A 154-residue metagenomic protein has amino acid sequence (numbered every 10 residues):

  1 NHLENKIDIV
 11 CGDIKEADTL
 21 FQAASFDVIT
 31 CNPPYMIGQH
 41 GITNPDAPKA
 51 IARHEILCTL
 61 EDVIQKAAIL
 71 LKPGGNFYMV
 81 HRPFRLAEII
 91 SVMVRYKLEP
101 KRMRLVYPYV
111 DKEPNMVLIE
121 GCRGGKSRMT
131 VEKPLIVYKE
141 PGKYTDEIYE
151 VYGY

Functional and structural regions predicted by a protein language model:
N1-N5, R95-L98: Short helix-capping segments at alpha-helix termini
H2-T19: Conserved SAM-binding strand-loop segment of SAM-dependent methyltransferases
K15-I29, I37: A short acidic, Gly/Pro-enriched loop at the edge of an enzyme's catalytic core that lines a small-molecule cofactor
A23, G41-N44, I90-M93: Short amphipathic alpha-helical segments
V28, P33-D62: Mobile active-site "lid"/loop adjacent to the S-adenosyl-L-methionine
I56-P108, K112-P114, L118: Conserved Class I SAM-dependent methyltransferase catalytic core
E113-Y154: SAM/dcSAM-binding transferase cores
